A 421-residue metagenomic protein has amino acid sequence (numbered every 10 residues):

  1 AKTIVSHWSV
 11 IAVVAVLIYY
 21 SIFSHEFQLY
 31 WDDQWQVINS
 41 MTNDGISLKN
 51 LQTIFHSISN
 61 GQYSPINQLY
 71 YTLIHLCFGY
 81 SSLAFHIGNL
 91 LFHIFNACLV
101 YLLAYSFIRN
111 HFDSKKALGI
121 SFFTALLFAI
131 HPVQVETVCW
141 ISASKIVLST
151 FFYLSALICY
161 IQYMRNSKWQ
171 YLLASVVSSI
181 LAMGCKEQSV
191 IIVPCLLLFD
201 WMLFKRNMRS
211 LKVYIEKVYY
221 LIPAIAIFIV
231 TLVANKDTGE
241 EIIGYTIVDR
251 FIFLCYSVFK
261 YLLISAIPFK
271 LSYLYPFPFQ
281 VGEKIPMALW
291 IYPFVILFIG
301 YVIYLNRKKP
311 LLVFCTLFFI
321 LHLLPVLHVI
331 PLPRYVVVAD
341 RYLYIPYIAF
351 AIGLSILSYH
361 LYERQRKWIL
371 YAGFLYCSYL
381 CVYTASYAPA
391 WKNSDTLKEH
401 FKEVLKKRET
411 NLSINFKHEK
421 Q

Functional and structural regions predicted by a protein language model:
A1-K420: Polytopic membrane enzymes that build or remodel cell-surface glycoconjugates and lipids
